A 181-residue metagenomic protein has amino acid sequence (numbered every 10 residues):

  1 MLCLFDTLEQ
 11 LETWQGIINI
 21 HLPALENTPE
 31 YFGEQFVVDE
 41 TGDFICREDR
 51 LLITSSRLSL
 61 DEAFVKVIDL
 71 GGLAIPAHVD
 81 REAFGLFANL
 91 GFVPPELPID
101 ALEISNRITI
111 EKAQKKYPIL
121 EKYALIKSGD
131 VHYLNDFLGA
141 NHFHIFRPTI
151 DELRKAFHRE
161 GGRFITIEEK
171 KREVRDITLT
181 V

Functional and structural regions predicted by a protein language model:
M1-I20, V65, L70-L73, D80-V181: Charged catalytic cores and adjacent phosphate/nucleic-acid-binding surfaces used for phosphate/nucleic-acid chemistry
L4-D49, F92: Active-site gating loops and adjacent loop-to-helix segments of metal-dependent hydrolytic enzymes
Q35-F36, E62, E152: An acidic, carboxylate-rich microenvironment
E48-D80: Internal catalytic-core helix/loop-beta-alpha segment that presents or stabilizes conserved functional determinants
